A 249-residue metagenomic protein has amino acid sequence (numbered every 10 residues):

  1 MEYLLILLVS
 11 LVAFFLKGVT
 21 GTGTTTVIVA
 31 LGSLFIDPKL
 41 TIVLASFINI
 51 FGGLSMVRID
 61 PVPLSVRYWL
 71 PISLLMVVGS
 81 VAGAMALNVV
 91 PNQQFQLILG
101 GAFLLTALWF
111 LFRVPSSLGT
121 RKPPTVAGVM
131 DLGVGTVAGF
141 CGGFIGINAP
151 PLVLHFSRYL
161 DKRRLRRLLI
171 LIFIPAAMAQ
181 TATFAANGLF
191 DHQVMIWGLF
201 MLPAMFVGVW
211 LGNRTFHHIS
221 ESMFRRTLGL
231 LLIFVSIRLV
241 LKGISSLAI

Functional and structural regions predicted by a protein language model:
Y3-L70, L132-G135, G139, I147-M205 (+1 more regions): Small-residue-rich hydrophobic segments that form or flank transmembrane alpha-helices in multi-pass membrane proteins
K39, R67, Q93-Q96, R163 (+1 more regions): Residues that define the loop-to-transmembrane-helix transition and helix capping in multi-pass membrane transporters
T41, A82-G83, L87, G139-I147 (+2 more regions): Hydrophobic alpha-helical transmembrane segments in multi-pass integral membrane proteins
L54-P61, A84, G100-P123, N213-R214 (+1 more regions): Transmembrane helix exit motif
L64-F110: Glycine/small-residue-rich loop that forms an oxyanion/phosphate-binding "nest" at active or ligand-binding sites
A84-Q94, L118-T120, F184-I196, G243-I249: Membrane-interface helix termini and inter-helical loops of multi-pass transporters
W210-F234: Interfacial loop-to-transmembrane junctions
